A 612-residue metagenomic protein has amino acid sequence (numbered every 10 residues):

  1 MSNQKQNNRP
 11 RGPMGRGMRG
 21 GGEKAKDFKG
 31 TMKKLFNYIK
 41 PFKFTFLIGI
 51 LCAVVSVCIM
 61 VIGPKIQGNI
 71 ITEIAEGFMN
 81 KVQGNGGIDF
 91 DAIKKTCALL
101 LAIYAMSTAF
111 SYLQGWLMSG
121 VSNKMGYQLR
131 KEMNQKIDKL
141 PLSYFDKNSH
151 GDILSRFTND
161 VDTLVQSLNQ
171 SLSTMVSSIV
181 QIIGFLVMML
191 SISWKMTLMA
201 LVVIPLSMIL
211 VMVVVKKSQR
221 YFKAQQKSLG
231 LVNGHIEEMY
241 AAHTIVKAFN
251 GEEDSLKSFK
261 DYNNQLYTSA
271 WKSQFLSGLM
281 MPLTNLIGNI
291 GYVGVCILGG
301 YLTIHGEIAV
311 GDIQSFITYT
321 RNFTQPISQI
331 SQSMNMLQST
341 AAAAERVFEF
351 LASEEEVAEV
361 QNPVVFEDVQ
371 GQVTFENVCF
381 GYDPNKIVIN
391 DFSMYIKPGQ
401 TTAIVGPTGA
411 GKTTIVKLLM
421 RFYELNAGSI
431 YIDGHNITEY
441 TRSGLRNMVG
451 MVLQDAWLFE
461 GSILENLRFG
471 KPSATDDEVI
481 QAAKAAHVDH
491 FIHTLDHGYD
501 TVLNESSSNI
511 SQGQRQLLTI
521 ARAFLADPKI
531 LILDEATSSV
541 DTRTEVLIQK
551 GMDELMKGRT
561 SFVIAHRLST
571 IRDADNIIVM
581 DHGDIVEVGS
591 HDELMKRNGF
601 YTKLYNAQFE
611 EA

Functional and structural regions predicted by a protein language model:
S2, F46-F110, L190-K195, G306-V310: Transmembrane helix-loop-helix hairpins at lipid-water interfaces of multipass membrane proteins, especially the type-1
G21, T31, I39, M118 (+2 more regions): Juxtamembrane loop-to-helix connectors within ABC transporter transmembrane domains
P41, L142-S143, V161-L168, L172 (+6 more regions): An intracellular "coupling" helix at the cytosolic face of ABC transporter transmembrane type-1 domains
T45-C58, N69, Q170-A224, V295-I308 (+1 more regions): Transmembrane helices of ABC transporter permease
L100-S107, S111, I204-M212, S277-G291 (+2 more regions): Hydrophobic alpha-helical segments in the permease module
S119, S228, G251, F275 (+3 more regions): Cytosolic ends of transmembrane helices, especially the final helix of ABC transmembrane type-1 domains
A352, E359-V360, F366-A612: ABC-type nucleotide-binding domain
